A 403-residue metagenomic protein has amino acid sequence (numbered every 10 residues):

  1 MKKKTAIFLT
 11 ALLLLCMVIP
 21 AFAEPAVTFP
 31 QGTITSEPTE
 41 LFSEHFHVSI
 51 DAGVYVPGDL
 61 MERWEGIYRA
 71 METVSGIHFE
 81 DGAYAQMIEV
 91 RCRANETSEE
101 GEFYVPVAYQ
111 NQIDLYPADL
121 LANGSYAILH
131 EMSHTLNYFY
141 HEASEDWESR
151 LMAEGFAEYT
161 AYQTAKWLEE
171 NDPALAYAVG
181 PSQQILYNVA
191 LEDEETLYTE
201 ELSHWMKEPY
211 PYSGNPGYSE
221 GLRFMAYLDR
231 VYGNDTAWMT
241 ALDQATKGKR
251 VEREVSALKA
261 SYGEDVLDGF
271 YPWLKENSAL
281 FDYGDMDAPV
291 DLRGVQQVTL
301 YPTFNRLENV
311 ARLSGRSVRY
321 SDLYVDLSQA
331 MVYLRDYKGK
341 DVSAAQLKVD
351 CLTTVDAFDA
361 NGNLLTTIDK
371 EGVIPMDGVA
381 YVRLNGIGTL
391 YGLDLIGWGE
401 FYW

Functional and structural regions predicted by a protein language model:
K4-A23: Sec-dependent N-terminal signal peptides of Gram-positive bacterial secreted proteins and lipoproteins
M17-V27, T33-I34, S317: Intrinsically disordered, low-complexity Ser/Thr/Pro-rich tracts
E24-A26, T246-W403: Beta/coil-rich, acidic/histidine-enriched accessory regions frequently appended to metallopeptidases
P25-F29, E37-H45, I50-E96, L129-M132 (+2 more regions): Zn2+-dependent metallopeptidase catalytic core
S49-L60, Y116-N123, H141-E148, P209-G214 (+1 more regions): Second-shell loop/turn segments in exported
V74-E89, A143-R150, L168-A178, T236-Q244: Surface-exposed patches in mature extracellular/periplasmic domains of secreted proteins
V105-A190: Zinc-dependent metallopeptidase catalytic helix centered on the HExxH motif and its immediate flanking segment
L186-L267: Active-site-proximal alpha-helical
